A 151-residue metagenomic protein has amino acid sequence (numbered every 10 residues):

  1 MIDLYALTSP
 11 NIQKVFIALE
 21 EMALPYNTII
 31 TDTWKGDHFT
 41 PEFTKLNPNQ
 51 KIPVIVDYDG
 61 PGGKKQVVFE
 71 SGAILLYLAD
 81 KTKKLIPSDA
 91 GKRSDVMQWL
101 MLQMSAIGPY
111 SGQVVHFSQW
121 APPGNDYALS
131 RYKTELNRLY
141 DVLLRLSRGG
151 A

Functional and structural regions predicted by a protein language model:
M1-S130: GST-like domain detector, emphasizing the conserved glutathione-binding G-site in the N-terminal thioredoxin-like
K84, R145-A151: Surface-exposed helix-capping loop/turn segments at secondary-structure junctions
A128-S147: Amphipathic alpha-helical packing segments from all-alpha helical-bundle domains
